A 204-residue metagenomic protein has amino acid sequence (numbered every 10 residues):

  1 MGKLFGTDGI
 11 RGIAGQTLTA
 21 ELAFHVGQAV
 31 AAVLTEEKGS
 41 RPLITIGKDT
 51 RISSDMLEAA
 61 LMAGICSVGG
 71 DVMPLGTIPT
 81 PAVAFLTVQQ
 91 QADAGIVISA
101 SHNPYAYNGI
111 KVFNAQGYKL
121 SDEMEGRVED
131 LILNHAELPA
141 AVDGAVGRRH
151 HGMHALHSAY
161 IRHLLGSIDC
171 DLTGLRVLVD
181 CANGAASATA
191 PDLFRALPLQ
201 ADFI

Functional and structural regions predicted by a protein language model:
M1-A63, S67-V68, R149-L175: An N-terminal, well-structured beta->alpha segment
F5-G6, I46, V72-T77, V97-I98 (+3 more regions): General beta-strand structural signal in soluble alpha/beta enzymes
I10-A20, R51, T80, S99 (+3 more regions): Short, electropositive, low-hydrophobicity segments enriched in small/polar residues
I13, N108-I204: Gly/Ser/Thr-enriched, mixed-charge loops and adjacent short helices that form phosphate/oxyanion-binding elements
A31, K38-Q116: Ferredoxin-reductase
